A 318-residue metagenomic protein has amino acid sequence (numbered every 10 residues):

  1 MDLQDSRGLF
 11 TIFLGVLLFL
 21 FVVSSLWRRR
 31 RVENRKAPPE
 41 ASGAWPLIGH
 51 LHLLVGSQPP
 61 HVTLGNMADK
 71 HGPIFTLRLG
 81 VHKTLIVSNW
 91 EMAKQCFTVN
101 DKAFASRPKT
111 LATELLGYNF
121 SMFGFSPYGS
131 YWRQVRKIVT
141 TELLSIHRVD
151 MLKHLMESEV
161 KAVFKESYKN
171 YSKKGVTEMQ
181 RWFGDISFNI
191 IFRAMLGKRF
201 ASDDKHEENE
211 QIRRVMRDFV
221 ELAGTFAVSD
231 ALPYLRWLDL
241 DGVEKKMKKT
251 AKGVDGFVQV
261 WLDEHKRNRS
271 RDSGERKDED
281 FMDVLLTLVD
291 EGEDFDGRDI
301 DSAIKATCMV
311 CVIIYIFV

Functional and structural regions predicted by a protein language model:
M1-E33, N189, I313: Terminal signal-anchor or tail-anchor transmembrane helices that tether membrane-associated enzymes to cellular
D5, I86-N89, D280: Intrinsic-disorder/low-complexity, polar/charged segments
L17, S121-F123, M247: Alpha-helical interaction segments
L18-F19, T141, S145, E291-G292: A short, flexible beta-alpha/helix-coil linker loop
L20, T98, L144-H147, K165 (+1 more regions): Charged, amphipathic alpha-helical interaction segments
V23-S24, Y131, E208, I300: Coiled-coil-like amphipathic alpha-helices with heptad-repeat character
E33-L155, M179, F183-F192, E207-Y234: Cytochrome P450 substrate-recognition site 1
P108-L116, D150-V318: Cytochrome P450 heme-thiolate monooxygenase catalytic core
